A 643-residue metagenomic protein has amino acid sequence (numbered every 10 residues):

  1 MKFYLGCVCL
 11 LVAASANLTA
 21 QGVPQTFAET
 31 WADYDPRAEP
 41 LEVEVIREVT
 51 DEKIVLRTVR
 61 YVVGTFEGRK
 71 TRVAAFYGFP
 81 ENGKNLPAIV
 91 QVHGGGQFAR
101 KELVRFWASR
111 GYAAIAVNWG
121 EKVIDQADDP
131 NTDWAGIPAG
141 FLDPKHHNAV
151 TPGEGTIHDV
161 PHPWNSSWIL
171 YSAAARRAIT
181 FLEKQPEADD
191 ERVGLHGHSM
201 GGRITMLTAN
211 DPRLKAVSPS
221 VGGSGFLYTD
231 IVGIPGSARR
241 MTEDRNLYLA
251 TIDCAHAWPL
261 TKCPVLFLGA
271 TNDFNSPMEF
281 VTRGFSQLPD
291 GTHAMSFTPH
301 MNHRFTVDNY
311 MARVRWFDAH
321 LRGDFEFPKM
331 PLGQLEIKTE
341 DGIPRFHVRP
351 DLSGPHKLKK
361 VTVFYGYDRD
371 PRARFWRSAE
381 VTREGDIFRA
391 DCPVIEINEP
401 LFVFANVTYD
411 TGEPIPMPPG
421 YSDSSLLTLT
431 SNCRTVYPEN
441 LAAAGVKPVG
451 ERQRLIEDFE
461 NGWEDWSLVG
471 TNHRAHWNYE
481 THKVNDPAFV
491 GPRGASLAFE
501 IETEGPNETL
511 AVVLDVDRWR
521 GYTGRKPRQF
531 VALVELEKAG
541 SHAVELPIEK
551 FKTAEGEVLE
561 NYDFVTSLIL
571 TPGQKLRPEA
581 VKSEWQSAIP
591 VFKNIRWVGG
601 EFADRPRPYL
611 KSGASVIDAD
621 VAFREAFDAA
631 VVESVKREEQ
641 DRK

Functional and structural regions predicted by a protein language model:
P36-G83: N-terminal cap/lid segment of alpha/beta-hydrolase-fold proteins
A74, N85-G94: Short beta-strand element of the alpha/beta-hydrolase
A99-K101, R105-S172, G223-G236: Cap/lid segment of the alpha/beta-hydrolase catalytic domain
R176-E243: Primarily recognizes the serine-hydrolase "nucleophile elbow" in alpha/beta-hydrolase and SGNH/GDSL folds
Y228-S286: The feature captures the conserved acid-bearing segment of alpha/beta-hydrolase catalytic domains
L288-R304: Catalytic histidine neighborhood in serine/cysteine hydrolases with alpha/beta-hydrolase-type architecture
A319-Y365, R377-I387, G445-E451: Surface beta-strand/loop "capping" patches
N472-L559, F564, T571-V591, R596-D604: Extracellular ligand-binding interfaces
